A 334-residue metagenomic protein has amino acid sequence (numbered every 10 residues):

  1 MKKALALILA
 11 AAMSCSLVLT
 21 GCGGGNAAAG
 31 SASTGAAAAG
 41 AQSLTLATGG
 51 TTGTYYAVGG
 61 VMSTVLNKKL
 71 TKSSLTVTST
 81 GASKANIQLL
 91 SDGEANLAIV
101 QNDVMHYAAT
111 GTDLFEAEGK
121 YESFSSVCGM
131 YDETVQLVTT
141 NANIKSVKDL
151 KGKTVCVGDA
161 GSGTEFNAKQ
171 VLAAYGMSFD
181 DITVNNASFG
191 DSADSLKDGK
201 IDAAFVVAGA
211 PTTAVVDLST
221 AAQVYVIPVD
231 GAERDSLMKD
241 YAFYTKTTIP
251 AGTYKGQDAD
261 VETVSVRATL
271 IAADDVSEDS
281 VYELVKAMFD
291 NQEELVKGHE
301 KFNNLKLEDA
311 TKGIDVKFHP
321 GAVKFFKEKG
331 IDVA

Functional and structural regions predicted by a protein language model:
M1-L44, A334: Short, low-complexity disordered leader/linker segments with a strong preference for bacterial N-terminal type II
A41, K72, A82, D92 (+5 more regions): Extracytoplasmic
A41, T45-K69, S73-V77, D132-D198 (+2 more regions): Bilobed "Venus flytrap"/periplasmic-binding protein-like clamshell domains and structurally analogous long
G60-T64, T76-A117, L137-T140, G190-S195 (+2 more regions): Pocket-flanking alpha-helical
N102-V104, G111-F115, F179-L270: Pocket-lining segment of extracytoplasmic ligand-binding domains
Y107-G111, E122-G129: Short beta-strand-centered segments that line the small-molecule binding cleft or hinge of alpha/beta clamshell
D132-I144, D240-A242, T263-D279: A bilobed periplasmic-binding-protein/Venus flytrap-type ligand-binding module shared by bacterial periplasmic
D191, D198, A208-P228, E233-A242 (+1 more regions): An extracytoplasmic/periplasmic, membrane-proximal ligand-sensing/linker region
